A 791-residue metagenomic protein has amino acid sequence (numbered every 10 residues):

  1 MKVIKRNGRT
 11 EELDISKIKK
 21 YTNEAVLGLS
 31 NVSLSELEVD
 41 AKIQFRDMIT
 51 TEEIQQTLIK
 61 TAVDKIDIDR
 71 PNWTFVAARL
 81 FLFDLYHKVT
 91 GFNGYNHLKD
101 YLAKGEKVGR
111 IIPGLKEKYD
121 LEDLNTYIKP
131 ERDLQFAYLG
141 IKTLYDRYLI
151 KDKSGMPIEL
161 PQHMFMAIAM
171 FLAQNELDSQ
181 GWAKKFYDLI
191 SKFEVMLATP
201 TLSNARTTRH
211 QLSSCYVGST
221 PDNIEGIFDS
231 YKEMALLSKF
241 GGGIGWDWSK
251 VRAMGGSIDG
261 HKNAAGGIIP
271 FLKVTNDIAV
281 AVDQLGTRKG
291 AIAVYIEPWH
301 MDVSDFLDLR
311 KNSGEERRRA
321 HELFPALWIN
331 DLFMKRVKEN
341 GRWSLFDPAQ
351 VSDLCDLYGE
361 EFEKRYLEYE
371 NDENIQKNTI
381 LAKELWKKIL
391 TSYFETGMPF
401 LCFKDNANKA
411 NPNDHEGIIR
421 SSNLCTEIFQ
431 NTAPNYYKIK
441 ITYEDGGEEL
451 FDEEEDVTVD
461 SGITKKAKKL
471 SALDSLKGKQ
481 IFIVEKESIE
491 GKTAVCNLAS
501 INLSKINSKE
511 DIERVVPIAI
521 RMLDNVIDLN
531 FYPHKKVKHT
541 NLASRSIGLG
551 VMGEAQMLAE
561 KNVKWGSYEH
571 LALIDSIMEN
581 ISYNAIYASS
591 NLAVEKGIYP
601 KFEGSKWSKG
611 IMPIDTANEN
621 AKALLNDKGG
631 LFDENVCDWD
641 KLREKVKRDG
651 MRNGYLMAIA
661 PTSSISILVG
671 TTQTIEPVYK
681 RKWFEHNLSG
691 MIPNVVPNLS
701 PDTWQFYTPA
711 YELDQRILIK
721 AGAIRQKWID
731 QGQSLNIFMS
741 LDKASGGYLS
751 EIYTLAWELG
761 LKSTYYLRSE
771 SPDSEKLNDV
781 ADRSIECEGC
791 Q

Functional and structural regions predicted by a protein language model:
R9, V32-M166, K184-Y187: Core nucleic-acid recognition elements
S35-D47, T51, A253-Y295, E485-V495 (+5 more regions): A structural-propensity feature for long, helix-poor, extended segments
D40-A41, I59-A62, A77-F83, L189 (+13 more regions): A glycine-rich phosphate-binding loop feature that marks nucleotide/adenosyl-phosphate handling sites
I49, D64, F136-K151, I190-N204 (+3 more regions): Core structural elements
D84, K88-P130, S213-E490, A494-S500 (+5 more regions): Active-site cavity-forming subdomains of large catalytic enzyme subunits
L115-N125, K129-T143, F429-Q430, L523 (+4 more regions): Catalytic alpha/beta core of large soluble enzyme barrels
Y127-T143, R147, N175-R209, A235-S238 (+1 more regions): Conserved oxyanion/phosphate-binding beta-strand-loop segments in alpha/beta enzyme cores
T207, V516-K538, K564-T662, Q733-S734 (+1 more regions): Internal maturation/activation junctions in enzymes
